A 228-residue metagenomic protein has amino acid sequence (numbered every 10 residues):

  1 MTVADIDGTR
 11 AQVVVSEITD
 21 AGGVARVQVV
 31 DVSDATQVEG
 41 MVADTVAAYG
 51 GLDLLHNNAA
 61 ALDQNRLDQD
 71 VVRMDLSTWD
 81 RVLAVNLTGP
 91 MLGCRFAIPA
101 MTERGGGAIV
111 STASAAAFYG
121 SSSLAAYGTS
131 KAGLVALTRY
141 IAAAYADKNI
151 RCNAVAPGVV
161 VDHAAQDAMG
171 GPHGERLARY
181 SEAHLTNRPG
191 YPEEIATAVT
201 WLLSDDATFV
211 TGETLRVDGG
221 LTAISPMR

Functional and structural regions predicted by a protein language model:
G8-T9, V29-M41, L76, E193: The beta1-alpha1 cofactor-binding region of Rossmann-like NAD(H)/NADP(H)-dependent oxidoreductases
R66-D80, R176, Y180: Substrate-binding pocket helix/loop in short-chain dehydrogenase/reductase
D68, Y119, T200, T211-R228: Short C-terminal tail/terminal secondary-structure segment of NAD(P)H-dependent dehydrogenase/reductase domains
C94, S130-G133, T138: Active-site helix of classical SDR
P99, A143-D147, T208: Alpha-helical segment proximal to the catalytic Tyr-Lys
S114: Residue(s) in the substrate-gating loop at a strand-loop-helix junction that position the organic substrate next
A146, R151, A156, V210-G212: Short, small/polar-rich loop/turn modules that mediate ligand/substrate recognition or access, typified
